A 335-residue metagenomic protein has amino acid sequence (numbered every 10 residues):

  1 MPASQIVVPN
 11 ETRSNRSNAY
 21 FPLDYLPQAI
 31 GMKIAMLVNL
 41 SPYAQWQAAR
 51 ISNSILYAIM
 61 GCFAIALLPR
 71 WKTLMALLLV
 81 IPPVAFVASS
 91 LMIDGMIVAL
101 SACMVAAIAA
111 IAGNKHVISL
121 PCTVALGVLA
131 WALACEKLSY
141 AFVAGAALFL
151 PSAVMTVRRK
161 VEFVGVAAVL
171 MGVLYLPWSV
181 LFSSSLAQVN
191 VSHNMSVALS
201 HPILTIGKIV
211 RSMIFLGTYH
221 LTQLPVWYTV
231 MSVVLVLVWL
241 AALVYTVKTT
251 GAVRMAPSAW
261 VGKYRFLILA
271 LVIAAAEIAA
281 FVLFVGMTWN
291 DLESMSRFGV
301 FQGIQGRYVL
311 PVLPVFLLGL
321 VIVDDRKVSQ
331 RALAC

Functional and structural regions predicted by a protein language model:
M1-Q47, S294-M295: Interfacial juxtamembrane loops and adjacent helix segments that form the catalytic/substrate-binding surfaces
L40-Y43, C62-P82: Transmembrane-helix signature of polytopic, membrane-embedded enzymes that assemble or transfer cell-envelope glycans
F63, V98-K115, L126-L129, F316: Specific aromatic-rich, kink-prone transmembrane helix
F86, L120-L138, V143-S152: Membrane-interface alpha helices of multi-pass inner-membrane proteins
S90-I97: Short acidic/glycine- and proline-prone juxtamembrane loop motifs at membrane-interface regions of multi-pass membrane
A107-V117, A141-V169: Perimembrane helix-loop-helix junctions
C122-A130, T156-L181, F266-A276: Hydrophobic alpha-helical membrane-interfacial segments at the cytosolic entry of transmembrane helices
V164, A168, Y175-A256: Membrane-lumen/periplasm interface segments of multi-pass, membrane-embedded glycan/lipid transferases
